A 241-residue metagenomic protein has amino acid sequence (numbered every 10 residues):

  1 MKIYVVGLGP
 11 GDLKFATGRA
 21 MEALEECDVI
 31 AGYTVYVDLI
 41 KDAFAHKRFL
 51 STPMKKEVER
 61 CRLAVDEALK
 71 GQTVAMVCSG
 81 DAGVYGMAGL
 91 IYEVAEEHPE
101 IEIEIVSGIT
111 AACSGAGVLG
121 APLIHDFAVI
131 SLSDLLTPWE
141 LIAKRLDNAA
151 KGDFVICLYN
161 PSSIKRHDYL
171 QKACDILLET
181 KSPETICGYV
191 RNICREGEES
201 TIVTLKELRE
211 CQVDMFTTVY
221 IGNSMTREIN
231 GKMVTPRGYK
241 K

Functional and structural regions predicted by a protein language model:
M1-I103, S114, R209: Class I S-adenosyl-L-methionine
I3, V74, K151-K241: A contiguous loop/helix-start segment that scaffolds small-molecule binding in enzyme catalytic cores
G9-F15, L136-W139, S200-V203: Short gly/ser/thr-rich secondary-structure transition/capping motifs
C27-I30, A43, E67-G71, V94 (+6 more regions): Change "in soluble alpha/beta enzymes" to "in soluble alpha/beta proteins
Q72-C78, P122-L132, K206-M215: A polyampholytic, Gly/Pro-enriched intrinsically disordered region
V84-G152: Class I SAM-dependent methyltransferase SAM-binding "motif I" and its flanking Rossmann-like core
